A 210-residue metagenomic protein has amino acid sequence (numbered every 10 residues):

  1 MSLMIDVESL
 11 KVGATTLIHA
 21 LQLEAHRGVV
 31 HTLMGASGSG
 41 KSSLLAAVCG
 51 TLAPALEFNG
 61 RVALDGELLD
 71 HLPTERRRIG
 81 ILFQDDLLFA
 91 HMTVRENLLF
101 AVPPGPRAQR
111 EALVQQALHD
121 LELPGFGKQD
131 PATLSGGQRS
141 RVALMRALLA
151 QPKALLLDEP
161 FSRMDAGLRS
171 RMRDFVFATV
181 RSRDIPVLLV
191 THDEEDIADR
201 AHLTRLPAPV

Functional and structural regions predicted by a protein language model:
A53, P73, M92-E111, D120: ABC-type ATPase nucleotide-binding domains, specifically the catalytic core motifs of the NBD
E67-Q84, P104: ABC ATPase NBD coupling module
Q109-F126, F177-A178: Conserved ABC ATPase "signature" region
D130-L134, Q138: Conserved ABC ATPase signature
L144: Hydrophobic anchor residue at the start of the ABC signature
L149-K153: A short, proline-enriched helix->beta-strand linker immediately N-terminal to the Walker B motif in ABC-type P-loop
L155-E159: Catalytic Walker B motif of ABC-type/P-loop ATPase nucleotide-binding domains
